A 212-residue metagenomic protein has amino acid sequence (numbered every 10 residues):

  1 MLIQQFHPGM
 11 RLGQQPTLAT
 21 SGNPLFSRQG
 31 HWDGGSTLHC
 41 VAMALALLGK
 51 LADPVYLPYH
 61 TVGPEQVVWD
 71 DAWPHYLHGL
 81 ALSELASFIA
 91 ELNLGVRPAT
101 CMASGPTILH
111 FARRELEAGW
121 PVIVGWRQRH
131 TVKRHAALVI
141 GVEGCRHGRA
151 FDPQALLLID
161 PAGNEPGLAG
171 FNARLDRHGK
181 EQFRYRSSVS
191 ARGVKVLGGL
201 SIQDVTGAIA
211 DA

Functional and structural regions predicted by a protein language model:
M1-Y76: Active-site-adjacent structural segments surrounding the nucleophilic cysteine of cysteine proteases and isopeptidases
A19, H75-L77, A86-H110: Cysteine-dependent deubiquitinase/ubiquitin-like isopeptidase catalytic cores across multiple families
A44, I89-N93, E115-L116: Hydrophobic, Leu/Ile/Phe/Ala-enriched alpha-helical segments that form helix-helix packing faces
V67-A90, L168-R174: Charged/polar, low-hydrophobicity segments characteristic of intrinsically disordered regions and flexible loops
A103-I159: Active-site-adjacent substructure of cysteine-protease-like catalytic cores
V142-A212: Noncatalytic regulatory segments and standalone regulatory/sensor domains
